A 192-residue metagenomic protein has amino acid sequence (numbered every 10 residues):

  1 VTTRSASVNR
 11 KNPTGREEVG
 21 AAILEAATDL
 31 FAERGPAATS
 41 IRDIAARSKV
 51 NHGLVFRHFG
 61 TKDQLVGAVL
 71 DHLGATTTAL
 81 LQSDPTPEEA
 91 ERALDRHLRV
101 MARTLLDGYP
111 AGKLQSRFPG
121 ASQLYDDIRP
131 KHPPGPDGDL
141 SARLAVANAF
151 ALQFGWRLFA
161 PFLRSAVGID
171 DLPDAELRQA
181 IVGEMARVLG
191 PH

Functional and structural regions predicted by a protein language model:
V1-S7, S122-P134, L158-H192: C-terminal peripheral helix-coil segments that are non-catalytic and often amphipathic
N9-P13: Short Lys/Arg-rich basic patches
E18-A22, A26-Q64: Helix-turn-helix
F59, T104-G108: Short helix-capping/turn signature of helix-turn-helix
G67-A93: Amphipathic alpha-helical linker/stalk segments
T78, Y109-P136, L140-L144, G183: Amphipathic alpha-helical packing segments from all-alpha helical-bundle domains
D95, R99, R143-A147: Non-catalytic, well-ordered alpha-helical scaffold segments
M101-L105, A149-Q153: Short alpha-helical scaffolding segments that buttress acidic/His motifs in well-ordered protein cores
